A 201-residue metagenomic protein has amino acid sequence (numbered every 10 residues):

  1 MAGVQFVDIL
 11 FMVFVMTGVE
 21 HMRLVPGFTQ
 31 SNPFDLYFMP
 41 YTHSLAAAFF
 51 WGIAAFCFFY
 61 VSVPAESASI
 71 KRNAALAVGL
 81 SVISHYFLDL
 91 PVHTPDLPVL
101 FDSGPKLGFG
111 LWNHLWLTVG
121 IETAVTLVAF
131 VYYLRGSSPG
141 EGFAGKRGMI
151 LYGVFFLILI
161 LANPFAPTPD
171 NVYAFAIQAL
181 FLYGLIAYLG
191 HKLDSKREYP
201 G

Functional and structural regions predicted by a protein language model:
M1-G201: N-terminal membrane-targeting hydrophobic helices
